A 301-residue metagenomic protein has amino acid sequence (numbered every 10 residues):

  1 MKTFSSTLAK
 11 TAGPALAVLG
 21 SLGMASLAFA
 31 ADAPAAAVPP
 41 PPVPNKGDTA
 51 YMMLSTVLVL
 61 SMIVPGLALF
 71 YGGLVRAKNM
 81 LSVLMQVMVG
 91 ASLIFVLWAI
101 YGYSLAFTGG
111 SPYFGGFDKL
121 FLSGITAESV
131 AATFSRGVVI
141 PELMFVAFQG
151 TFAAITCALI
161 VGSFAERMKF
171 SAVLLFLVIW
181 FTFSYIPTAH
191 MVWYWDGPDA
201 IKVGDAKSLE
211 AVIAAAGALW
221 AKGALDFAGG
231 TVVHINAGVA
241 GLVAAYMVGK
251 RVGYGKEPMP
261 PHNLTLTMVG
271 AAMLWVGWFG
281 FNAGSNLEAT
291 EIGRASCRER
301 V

Functional and structural regions predicted by a protein language model:
K2-R298: Hydrophobic alpha-helical transmembrane bundles of multi-pass membrane proteins
